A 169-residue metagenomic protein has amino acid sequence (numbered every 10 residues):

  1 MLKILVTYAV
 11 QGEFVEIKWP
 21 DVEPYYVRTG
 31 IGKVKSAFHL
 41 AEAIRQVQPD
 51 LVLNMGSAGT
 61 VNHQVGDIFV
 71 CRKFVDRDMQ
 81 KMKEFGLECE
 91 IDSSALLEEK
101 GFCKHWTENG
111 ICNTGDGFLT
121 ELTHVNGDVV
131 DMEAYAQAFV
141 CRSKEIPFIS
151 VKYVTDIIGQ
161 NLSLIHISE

Functional and structural regions predicted by a protein language model:
L2-S94: Metabolite-binding pocket within alpha/beta catalytic cores that recognizes anionic/polar moieties
I17, K81, L122-T123, N161-S163: Short, well-ordered secondary-structure micro-motifs
Y26, V52, N109, F148-S150: Conserved beta-strand scaffold positions in the cores of enzyme catalytic domains, especially in NTP/NDP-utilizing
T29-G32, V130, V151: Glycine- and other small-residue-rich loops at beta-strand/loop junctions that grip anionic moieties
G86-K144: Active-site rim beta-loop-alpha module in soluble metabolic enzymes
K144-Q160: Glycine-rich phosphate/pyrophosphate-binding loops and their adjacent beta-strand/loop elements at enzyme active sites
S163-E169: Residue-level detector of conserved catalytic or cofactor/ligand-binding positions in enzyme active sites
